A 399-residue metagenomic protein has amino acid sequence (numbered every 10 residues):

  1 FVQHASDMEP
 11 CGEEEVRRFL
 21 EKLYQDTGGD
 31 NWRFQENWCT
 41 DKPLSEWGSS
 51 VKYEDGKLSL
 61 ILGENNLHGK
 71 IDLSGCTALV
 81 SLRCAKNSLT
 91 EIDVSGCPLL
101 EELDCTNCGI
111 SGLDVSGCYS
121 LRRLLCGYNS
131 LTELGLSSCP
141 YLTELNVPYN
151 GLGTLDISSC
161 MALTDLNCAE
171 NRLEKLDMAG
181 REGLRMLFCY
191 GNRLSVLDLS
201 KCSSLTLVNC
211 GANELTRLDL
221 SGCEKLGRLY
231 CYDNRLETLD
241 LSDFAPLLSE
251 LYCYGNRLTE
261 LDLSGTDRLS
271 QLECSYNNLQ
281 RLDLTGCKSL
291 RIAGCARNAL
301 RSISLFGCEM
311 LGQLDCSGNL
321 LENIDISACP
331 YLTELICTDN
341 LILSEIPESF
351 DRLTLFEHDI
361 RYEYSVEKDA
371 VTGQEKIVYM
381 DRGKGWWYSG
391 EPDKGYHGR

Functional and structural regions predicted by a protein language model:
F1-S81, P98, Y119, P140 (+6 more regions): N-terminal capping/linker segments that flank leucine-rich repeat
L58-L62, L82-C84, E101-C105, R122-C126 (+13 more regions): Conserved hydrophobic beta-strand positions in leucine-rich repeat
N65, N87, C108, N129 (+10 more regions): Consensus "Asn ladder" position of solenoid repeat domains
K70-I71, I92, L113, L134 (+10 more regions): Canonical leucine-rich repeat
C76-L79, C97-L100, C118-L121, C139-L142 (+11 more regions): Leucine-rich repeat
T77-V80, T90, E101, S111 (+9 more regions): Threonine-centered tandem repeat motifs in low-complexity domains
G294-A296, R301, L305-E348: Ankyrin-repeat and related helical/solenoid repeat scaffolds used for protein-protein interactions
G395-R399: Extracytoplasmic Gram-positive cell-surface binding/anchoring modules and repeats
